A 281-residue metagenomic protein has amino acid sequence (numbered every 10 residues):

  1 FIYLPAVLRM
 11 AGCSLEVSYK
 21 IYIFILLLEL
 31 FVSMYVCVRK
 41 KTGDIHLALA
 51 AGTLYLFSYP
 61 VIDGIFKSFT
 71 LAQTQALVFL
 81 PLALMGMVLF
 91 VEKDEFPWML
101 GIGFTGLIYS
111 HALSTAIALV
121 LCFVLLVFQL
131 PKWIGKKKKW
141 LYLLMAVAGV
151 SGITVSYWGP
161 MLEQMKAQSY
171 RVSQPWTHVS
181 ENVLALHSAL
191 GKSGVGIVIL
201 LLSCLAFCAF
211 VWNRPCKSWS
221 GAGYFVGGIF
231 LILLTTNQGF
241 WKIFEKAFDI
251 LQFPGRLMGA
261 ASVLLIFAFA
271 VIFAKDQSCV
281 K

Functional and structural regions predicted by a protein language model:
F1-K281: Membrane-embedded transmembrane-helix bundle of lipid-linked glycan/lipid transferases
